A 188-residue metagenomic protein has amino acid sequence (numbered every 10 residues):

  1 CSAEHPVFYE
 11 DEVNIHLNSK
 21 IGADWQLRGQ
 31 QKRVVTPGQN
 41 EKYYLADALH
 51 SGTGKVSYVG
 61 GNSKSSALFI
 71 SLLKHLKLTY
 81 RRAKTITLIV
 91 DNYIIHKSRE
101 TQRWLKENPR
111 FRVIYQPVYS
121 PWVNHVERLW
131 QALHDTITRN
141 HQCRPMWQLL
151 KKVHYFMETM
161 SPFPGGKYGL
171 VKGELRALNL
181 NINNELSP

Functional and structural regions predicted by a protein language model:
C1-K74, G173-P188: Extended, low-complexity cationic-aromatic segments
A3-V7, V126-P188: C-terminal anion-handling pockets and recognition modules
E4-H5, A83-T85: Short coil/turn segments at beta-strand junctions that form active-site/ligand-binding loops
I15, Y119-V123, L149: A short acidic, often aromatic-flanked loop/helix-cap motif at beta-alpha or helix-coil junctions that lines enzyme
Q31-G38, E107-H125, H141-Q142: RNase H-like polynucleotidyl transferase catalytic core
D47, T87-I89, R112-I114: A structural signal for isolated positions on well-ordered beta-strands in alpha/beta enzyme cores
K84-K97, Y119, N124: Acidic/histidine-rich, metal-coordinating catalytic segments
S98-N108: Short, aromatic/basic amphipathic alpha-helical patches
